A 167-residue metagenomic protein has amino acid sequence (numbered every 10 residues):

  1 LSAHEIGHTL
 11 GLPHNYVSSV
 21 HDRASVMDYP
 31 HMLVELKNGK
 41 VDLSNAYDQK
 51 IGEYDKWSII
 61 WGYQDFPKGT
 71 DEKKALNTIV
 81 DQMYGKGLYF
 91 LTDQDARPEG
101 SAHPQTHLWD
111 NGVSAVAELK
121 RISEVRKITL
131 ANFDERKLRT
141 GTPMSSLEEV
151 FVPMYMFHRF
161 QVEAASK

Functional and structural regions predicted by a protein language model:
L1-H14: Active-site recognition of the HExxH zinc-binding catalytic motif
S19-K167: Conserved catalytic/binding loops enriched for acidic/polar residues
